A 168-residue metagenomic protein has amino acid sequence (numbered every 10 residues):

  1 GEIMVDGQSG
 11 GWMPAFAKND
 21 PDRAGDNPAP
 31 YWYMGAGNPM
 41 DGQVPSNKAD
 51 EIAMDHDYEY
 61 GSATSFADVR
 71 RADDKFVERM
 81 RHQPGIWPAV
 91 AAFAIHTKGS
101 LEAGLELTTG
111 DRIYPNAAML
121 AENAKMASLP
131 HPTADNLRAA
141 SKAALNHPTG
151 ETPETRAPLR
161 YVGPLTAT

Functional and structural regions predicted by a protein language model:
G1-T168: Extended terminal accessory/targeting regions
